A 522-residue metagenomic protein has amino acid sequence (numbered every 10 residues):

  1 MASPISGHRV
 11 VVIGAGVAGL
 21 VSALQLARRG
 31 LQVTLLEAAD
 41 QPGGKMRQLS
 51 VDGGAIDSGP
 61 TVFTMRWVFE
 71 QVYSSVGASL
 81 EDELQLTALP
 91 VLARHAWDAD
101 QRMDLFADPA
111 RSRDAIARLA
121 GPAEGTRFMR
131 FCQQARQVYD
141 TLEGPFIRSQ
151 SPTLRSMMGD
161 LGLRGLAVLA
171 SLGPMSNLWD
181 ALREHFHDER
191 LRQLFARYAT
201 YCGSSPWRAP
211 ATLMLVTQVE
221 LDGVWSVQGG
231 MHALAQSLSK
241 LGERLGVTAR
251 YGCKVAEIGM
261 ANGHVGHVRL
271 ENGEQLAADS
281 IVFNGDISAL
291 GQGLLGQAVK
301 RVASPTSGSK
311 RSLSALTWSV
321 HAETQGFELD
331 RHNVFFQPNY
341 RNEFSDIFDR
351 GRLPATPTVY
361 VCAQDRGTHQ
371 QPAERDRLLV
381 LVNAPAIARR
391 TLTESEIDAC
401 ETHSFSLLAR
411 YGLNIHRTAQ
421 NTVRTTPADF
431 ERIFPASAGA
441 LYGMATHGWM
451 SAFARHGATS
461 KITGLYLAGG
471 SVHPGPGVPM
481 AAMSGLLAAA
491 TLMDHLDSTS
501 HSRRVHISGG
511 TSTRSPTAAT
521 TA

Functional and structural regions predicted by a protein language model:
M1-V10, R28-R29, H447, S451 (+1 more regions): Extreme N-terminal leader/targeting segments of oxidoreductases
P4-T141: N-terminal glycine-rich phosphate/pyrophosphate-binding loop and immediately adjacent elements
D98-R208: Rossmann-like flavin
D188-C202, T356-Y360, N414-P474: A glycine-rich dinucleotide-binding beta-alpha-beta segment and adjacent secondary-structure elements that constitute
L215-V265: Helical element adjacent to the flavin cofactor pocket in flavoenzyme catalytic cores
S226, Q236, K254-P372, S508-G510: Mid-domain catalytic core of redox enzymes that form a hydrophobic substrate pocket/lid adjacent to a catalytic redox
E323-E431: C-terminal segments that line or cap access tunnels to active or ligand-binding sites in enzymes and enzyme-associated
G470-L492: A conserved FAD-binding loop/helix module that cradles the flavin
